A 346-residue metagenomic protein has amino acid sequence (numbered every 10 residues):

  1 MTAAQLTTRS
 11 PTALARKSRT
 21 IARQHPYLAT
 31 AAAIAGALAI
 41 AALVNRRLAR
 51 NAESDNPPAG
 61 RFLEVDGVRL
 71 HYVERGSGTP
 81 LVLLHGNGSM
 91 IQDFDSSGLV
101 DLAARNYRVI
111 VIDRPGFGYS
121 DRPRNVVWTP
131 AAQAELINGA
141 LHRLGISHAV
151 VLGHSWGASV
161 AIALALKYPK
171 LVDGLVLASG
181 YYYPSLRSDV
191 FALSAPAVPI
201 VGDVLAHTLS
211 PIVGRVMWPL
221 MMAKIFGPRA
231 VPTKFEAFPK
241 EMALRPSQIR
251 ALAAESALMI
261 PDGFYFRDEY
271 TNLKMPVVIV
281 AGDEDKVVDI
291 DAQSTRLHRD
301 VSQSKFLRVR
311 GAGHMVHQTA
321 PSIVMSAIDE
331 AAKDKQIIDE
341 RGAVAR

Functional and structural regions predicted by a protein language model:
S18-N45: Hydrophobic alpha-helical topogenic segments used for membrane insertion/localization
V68, E74-Y119: Conserved HGGG/HGGXW glycine-rich cap/lid loop of the alpha/beta-hydrolase fold
V73, V111-G153, S326: Active-site loop/oxyanion-hole signature of alpha/beta-hydrolase fold enzymes
L166, L175-H207: Flexible "cap/lid" loop of the alpha/beta hydrolase fold
L186-V190, S210-N272: Conserved alpha/beta-hydrolase catalytic His-Asp/Glu region
L258, E284-V288, H314: Acidic catalytic loop of the alpha/beta-hydrolase fold
L273, I279-A281: Short beta-strand/loop motif that positions the catalytic acidic residue of the alpha/beta-hydrolase fold
S302-R346: Catalytic active-site module of serine/aspartate enzymes centered on a nucleophile-bearing elbow/loop
